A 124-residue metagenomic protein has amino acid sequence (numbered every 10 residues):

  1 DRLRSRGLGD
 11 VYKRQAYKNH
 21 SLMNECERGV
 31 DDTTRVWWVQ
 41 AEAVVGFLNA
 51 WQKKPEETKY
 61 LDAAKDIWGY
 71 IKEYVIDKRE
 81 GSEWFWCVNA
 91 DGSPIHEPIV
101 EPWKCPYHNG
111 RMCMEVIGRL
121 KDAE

Functional and structural regions predicted by a protein language model:
D1-Y12: Single conserved hydrophobic/aromatic residue that forms the stacking wall/gate of nucleotide- or nucleobase-binding
R14-A16, M23-N24, R28-V44, L48-E124: CBM-like carbohydrate-recognition segments
